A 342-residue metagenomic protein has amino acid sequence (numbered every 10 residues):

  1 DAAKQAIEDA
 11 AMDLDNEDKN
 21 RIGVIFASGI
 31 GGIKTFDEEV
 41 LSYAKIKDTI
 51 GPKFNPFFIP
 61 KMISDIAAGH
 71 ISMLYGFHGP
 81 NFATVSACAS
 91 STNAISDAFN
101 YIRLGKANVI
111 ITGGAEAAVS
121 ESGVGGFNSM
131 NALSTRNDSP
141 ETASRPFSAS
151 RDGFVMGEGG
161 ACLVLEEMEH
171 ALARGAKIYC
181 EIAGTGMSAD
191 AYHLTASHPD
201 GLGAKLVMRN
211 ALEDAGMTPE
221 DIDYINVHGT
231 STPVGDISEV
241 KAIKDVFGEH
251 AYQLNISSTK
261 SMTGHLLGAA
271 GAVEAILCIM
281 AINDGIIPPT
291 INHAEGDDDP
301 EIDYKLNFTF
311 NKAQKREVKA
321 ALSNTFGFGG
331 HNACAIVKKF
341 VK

Functional and structural regions predicted by a protein language model:
D1-A10, A67, A94, E166-E167 (+5 more regions): Short, well-ordered amphipathic alpha-helical segments that serve as non-catalytic structural scaffolds within diverse
D1-S86, A115-V124, D221-G235: Conserved beta-ketoacyl condensing-enzyme motif
A3, V24, I71, S91 (+8 more regions): Conserved small-residue
A3-D13, S64-Y75, P80-E116, F154-A176 (+2 more regions): Active-site-proximal alpha-helical scaffold in enzymes
A6-D18, A171-I178, M208-Y224, V246-H250: Phosphate/pyrophosphate-binding loops at sites that engage ATP/ADP/AMP, CoA/4′-phosphopantetheine, polyphosphate
G32-D97, K106, M130-V155, I243-A272: Conserved catalytic cysteine-centered active-site region of acyl-thioester-dependent Claisen-condensing enzymes
K106-D152, T185-P199, G229-D236, Q253-L306: Acyl-CoA/ACP chain-elongation machinery
D138-A215, Y224, K342: Condensing-enzyme catalytic core mediating Claisen C-C bond formation in acyl metabolism
